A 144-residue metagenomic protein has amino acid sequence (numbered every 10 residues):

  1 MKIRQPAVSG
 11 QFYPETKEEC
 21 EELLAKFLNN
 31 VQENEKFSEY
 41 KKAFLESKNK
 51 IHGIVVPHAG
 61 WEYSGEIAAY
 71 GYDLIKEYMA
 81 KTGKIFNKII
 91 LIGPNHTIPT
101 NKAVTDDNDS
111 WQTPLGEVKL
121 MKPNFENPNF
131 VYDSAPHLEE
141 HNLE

Functional and structural regions predicted by a protein language model:
M1-E144: Active-site histidine-anchored catalytic micro-motif
